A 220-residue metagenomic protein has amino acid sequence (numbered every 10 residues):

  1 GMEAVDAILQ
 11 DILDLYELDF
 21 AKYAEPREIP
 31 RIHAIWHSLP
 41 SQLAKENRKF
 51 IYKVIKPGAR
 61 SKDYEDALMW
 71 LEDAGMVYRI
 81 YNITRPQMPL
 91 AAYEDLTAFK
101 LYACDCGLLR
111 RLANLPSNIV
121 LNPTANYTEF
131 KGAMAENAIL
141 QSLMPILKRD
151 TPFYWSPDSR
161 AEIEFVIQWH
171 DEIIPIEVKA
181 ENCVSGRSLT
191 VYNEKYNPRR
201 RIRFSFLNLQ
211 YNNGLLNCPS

Functional and structural regions predicted by a protein language model:
G1-W169: Accessory nucleic acid-recognition modules appended to NTPase machines
I55, V178-A180: Short, flexible loop segments at the rims of nucleotide/cofactor-binding pockets, characterized by
Y102, P175-E177: Structured core elements
G107, D171, N182-V184: Residues that cap or initiate secondary-structure elements
Y154-W155, E177, S205: Short beta-strand segments
E172-I174, R200: Structural motif
A180-P219: Catalytic cores of nucleic-acid endonucleases
